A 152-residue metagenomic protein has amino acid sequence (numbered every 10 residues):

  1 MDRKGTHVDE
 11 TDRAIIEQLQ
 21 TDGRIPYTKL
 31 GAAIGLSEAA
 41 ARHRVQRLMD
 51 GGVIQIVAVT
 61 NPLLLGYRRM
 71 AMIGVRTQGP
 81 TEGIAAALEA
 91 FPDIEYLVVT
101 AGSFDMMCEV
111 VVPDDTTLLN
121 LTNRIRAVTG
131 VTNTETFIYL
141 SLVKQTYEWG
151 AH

Functional and structural regions predicted by a protein language model:
M1-H152: A compositional/biophysical signature of low hydrophobicity enriched in polar/charged and small residues
